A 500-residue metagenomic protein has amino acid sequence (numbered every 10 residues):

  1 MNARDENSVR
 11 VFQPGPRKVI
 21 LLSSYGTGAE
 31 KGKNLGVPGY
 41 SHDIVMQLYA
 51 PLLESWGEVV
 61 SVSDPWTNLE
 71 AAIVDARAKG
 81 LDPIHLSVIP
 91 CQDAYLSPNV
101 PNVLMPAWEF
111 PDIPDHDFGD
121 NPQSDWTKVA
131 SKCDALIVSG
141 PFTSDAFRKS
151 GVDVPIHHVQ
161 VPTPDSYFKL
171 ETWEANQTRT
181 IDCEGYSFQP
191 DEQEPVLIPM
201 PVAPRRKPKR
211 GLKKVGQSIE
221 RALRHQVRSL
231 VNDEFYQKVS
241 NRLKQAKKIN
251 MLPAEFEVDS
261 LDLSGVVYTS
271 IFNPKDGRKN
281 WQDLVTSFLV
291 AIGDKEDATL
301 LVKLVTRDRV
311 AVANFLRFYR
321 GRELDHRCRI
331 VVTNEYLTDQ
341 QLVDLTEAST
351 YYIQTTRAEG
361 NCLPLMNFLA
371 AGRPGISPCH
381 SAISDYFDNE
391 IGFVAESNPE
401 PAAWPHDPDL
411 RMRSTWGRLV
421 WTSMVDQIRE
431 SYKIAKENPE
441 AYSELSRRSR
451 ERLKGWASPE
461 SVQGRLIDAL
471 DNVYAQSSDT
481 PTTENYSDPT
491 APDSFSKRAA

Functional and structural regions predicted by a protein language model:
M1-I89, Y95-P98, P274, T299 (+3 more regions): N-terminal pre-catalytic "stem/leader" segment of glycosyltransferase-like enzymes
S61-R148, Q340-Q341: Extended catalytic core of nucleotide-activated donor transferases of GT-like folds
K169-E171, E437, P459-A500: C-terminal alpha-helical cap of glycosyltransferases
T180-R205, K209-V215, I219, V258-K279 (+2 more regions): Conserved donor-binding/catalytic core segment of Leloir-type glycosyltransferases
R307-D344, Y351: Nucleotide-activated donor-binding/catalytic signature segment of Leloir-type glycosyltransferases, i.e., the conserved
D344-G360, R373: Acidic donor-binding loop of glycosyltransferase active sites
S384-K433: Change "using UDP/GDP/dTDP sugars" to "using nucleotide sugars
T415-D426, K433-D468: A charged, aromatic-enriched C-terminal amphipathic alpha-helix characteristic of glycosyltransferases across folds
